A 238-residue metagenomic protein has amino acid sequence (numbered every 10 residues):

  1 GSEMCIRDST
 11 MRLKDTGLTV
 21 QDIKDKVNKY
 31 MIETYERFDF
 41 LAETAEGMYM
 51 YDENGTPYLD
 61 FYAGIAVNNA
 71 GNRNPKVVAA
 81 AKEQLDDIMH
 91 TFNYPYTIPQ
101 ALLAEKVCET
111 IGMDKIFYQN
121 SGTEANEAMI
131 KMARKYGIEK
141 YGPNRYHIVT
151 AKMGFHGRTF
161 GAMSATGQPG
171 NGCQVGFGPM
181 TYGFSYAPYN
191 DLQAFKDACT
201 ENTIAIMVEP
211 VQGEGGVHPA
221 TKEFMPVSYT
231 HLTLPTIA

Functional and structural regions predicted by a protein language model:
G1-S9, T230-T236: Conserved small/polar residues in nucleotide/adenosyl-binding loops
E3, E53-N54, N202: Residue-level recognition of short loop/turn positions
R7-E46, M180: Active-site-adjacent loop/helix segments that line or gate small-molecule/cofactor pockets in enzymes
F40-D60: Active-site and channel-lining beta-strand-loop segments that bind or position nucleotide-derived/phosphorylated
P57-P143: Glycine-rich loop-to-alpha-helix module at the N-terminal edge of alpha/beta enzyme cores
L59-Y62, A205-Q212: Short beta-strands and strand-loop turn motifs
E105-A205, E214: PLP-dependent aspartate aminotransferase-fold enzymes
T200, H218-L234: Catalytic PLP-binding core of fold-type I/II PLP enzymes
